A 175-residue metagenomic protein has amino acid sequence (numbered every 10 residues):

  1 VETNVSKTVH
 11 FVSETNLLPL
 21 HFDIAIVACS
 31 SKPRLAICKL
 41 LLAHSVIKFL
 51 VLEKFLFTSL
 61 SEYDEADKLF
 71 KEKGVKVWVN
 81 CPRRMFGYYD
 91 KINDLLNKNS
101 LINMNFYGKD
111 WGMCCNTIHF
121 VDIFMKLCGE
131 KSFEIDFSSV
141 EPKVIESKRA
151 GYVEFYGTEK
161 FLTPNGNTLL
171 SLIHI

Functional and structural regions predicted by a protein language model:
V1-V5: NAD(P)-binding Rossmann-fold cofactor-contacting core
K7-V51, F55-L69: Beta-loop-alpha module in the N-terminal Rossmann-like domain of NAD(P)-dependent dehydrogenases, especially those
V12-S13, L52, V79-C81, F137-S139: Short loop/edge segments at beta-strand edges and connector loops that shape dinucleotide/nucleotide cofactor-binding
N16, I24-V27, L56-V121: A contiguous active-site-proximal alpha/beta segment in oxidoreductase catalytic domains
C128-E141: A short coil-to-beta-strand element that immediately follows conserved catalytic motifs
E154-G157: A conserved mid-domain beta-alpha-beta active-site/ligand-binding segment of alpha/beta enzyme cores
E159-G166: Active-site beta-strand termini and strand-to-loop segments that position acidic
I173-I175: Conserved small/polar residues in nucleotide/adenosyl-binding loops
